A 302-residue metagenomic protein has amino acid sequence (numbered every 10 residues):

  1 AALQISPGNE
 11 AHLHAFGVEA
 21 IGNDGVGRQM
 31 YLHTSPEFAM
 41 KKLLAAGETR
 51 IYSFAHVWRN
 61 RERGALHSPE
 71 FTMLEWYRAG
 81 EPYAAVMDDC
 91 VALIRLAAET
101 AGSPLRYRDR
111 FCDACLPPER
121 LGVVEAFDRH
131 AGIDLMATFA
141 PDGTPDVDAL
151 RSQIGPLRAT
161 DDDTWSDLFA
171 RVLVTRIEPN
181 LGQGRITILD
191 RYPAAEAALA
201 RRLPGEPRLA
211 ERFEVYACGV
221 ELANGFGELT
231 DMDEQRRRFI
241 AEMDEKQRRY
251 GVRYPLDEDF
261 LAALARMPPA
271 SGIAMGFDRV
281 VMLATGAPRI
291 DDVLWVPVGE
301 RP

Functional and structural regions predicted by a protein language model:
A1-A85, R95, E178, M282: Class II aminoacyl-tRNA synthetase-like tRNA-binding/catalytic domains
A15, L96-L222, F226, A241-M267: Metal-assisted phosphate- and nucleotidyl-transfer catalytic regions
N23, E37-A39, V57-R59, R78-E81 (+7 more regions): Short, glycine-/Ser/Thr-/acidic-enriched flexible segments
L32, G47, W76, A126 (+3 more regions): A residue-level signal for conserved active-site and pocket-lining positions in enzyme catalytic cores
L32, P36, V86-C90, W165 (+4 more regions): Hydrophobic (often cysteine-bearing) scaffold residues that line and stabilize catalytic clefts of nucleotide/cofactor
K42-T49, W58, A79-V124: Internal, well-ordered alpha/beta segment that forms a basic, Gly-enriched binding/recognition surface
L43-L44, G64-A65, A200-R202, F226-E228: Short conserved micro-motifs at the rims of enzyme active sites and ligand-binding pockets
M232-P302: Active-site pocket scaffolds in enzymes
